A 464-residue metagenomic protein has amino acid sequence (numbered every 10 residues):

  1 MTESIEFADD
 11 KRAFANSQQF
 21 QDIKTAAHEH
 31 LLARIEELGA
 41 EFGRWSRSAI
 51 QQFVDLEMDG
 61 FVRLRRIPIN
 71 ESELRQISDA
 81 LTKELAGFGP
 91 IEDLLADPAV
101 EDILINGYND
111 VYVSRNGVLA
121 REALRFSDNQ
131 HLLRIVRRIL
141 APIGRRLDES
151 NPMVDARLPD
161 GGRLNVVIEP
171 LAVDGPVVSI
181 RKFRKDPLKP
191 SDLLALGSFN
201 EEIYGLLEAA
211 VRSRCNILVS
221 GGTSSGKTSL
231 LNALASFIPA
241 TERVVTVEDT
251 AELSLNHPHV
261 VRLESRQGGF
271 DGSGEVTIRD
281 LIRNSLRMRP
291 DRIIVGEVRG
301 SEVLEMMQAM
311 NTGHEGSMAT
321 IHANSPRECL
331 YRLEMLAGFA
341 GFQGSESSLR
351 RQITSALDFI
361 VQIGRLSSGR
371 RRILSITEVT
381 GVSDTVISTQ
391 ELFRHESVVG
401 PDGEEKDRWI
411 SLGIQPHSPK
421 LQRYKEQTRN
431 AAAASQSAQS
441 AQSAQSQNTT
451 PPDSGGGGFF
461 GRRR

Functional and structural regions predicted by a protein language model:
M1-A120: N-terminal anchoring/assembly modules that precede and organize ATP-driven motor systems
D97, I105, D110-S213: P-loop NTP-binding catalytic core
R184-A195, N232, S236-R283, C329-L333: P-loop NTPase switch/communication element
A210, G222-T223: P-loop (Walker A) phosphate-binding loop of NTP-binding proteins
V219: Hydrophobic anchor at the beta1->P-loop junction of P-loop NTPases
K227: Conserved lysine of the Walker
E248, L253-V261, S285-F359, G364-G381: Conserved P-loop NTPase nucleotide-binding/switch module
S368-R464: NTP-binding/hydrolysis catalytic cores, primarily Walker-type P-loop NTPases
